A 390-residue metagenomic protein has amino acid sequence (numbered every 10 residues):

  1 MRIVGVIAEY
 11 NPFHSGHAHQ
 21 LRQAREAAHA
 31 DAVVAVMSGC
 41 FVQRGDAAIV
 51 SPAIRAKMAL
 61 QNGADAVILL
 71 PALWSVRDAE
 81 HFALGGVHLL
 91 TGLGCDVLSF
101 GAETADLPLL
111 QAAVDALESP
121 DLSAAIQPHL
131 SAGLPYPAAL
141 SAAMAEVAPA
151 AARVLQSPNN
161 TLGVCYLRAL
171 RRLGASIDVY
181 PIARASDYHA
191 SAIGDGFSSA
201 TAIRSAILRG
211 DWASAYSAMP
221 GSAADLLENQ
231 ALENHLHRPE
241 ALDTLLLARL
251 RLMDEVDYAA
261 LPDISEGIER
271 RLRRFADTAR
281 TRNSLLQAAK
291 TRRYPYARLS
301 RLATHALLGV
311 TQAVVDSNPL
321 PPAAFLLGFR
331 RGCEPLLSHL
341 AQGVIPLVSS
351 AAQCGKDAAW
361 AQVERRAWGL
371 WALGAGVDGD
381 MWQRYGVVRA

Functional and structural regions predicted by a protein language model:
M1-R55: N-terminal catalytic cores of NTP/NDP-binding nucleotidyl/phosphoryl-transfer enzymes
A8, V42-Q43, A59, L73-W74 (+1 more regions): Short, contiguous strand/loop micro-motifs
R25-E26, L60, L90-T91: Non-catalytic positions within long, well-ordered alpha-helices that form the structural scaffold/packing of enzyme
D31, D65, D96: Receiver (REC) domain switch/active-site residues of two-component response regulators
I54-K57, L336-L337: Acidic, Ser/Thr-rich peripheral helices and adjacent loops at domain boundaries
K57-P71: A glycine-rich helix N-cap at a beta->alpha junction
L69-A390: Active-site cores that bind ATP or allylic diphosphates and position pyrophosphate for catalysis
